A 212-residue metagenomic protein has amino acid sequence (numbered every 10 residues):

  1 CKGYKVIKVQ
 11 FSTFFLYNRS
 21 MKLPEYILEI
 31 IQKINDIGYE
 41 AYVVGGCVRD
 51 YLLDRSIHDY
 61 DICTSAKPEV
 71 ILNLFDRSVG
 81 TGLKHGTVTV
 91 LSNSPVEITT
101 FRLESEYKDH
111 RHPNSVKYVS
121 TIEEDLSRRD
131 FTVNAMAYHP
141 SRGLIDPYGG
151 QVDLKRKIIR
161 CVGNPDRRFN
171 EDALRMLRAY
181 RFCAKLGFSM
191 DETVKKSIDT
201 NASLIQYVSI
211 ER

Functional and structural regions predicted by a protein language model:
Y4-K5, T13, Y17: Short, positively charged and aromatic/hydrophobic N-terminal segments
Y17-R212: Catalytic cores of the polymerase beta-like nucleotidyltransferase superfamily and closely associated nucleotide
